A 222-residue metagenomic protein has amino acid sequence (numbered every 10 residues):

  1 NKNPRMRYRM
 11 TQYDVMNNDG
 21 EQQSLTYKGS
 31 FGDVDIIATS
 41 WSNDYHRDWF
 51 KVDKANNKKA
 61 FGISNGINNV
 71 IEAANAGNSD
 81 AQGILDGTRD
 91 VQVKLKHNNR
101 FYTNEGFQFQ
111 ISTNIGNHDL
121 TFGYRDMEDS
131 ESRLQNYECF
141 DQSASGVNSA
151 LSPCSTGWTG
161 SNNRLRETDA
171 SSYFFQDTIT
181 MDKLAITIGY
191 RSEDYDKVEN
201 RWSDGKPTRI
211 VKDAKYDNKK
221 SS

Functional and structural regions predicted by a protein language model:
N1-S130: Outer-membrane beta-barrel domain signature, strongest for Gram-negative TonB-dependent receptors and also present
K94, D119-S222: Signature of Gram-negative outer-membrane beta-barrel scaffolds
